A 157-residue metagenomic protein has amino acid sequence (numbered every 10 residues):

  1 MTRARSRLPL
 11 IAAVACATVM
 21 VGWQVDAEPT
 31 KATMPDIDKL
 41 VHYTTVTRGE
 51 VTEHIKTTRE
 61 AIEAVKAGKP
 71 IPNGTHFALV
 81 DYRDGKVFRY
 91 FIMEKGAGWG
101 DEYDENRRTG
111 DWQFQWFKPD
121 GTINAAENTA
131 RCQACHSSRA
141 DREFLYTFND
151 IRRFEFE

Functional and structural regions predicted by a protein language model:
T2-A12: Bacterial N-terminal signal peptides that target proteins for export
S6-R7, P35-D36, T57-T58, A126: Serine/threonine-rich low-complexity intrinsically disordered regions
I11-M20: Bacterial N-terminal signal peptides
G22-Q24: N-terminal signal peptide c-region/cleavage motif recognized by signal peptidases
D26-G49, V65-E157: Sequence context surrounding c-type heme c attachment/ligation sites in exported
V51-I62: Short, structured beta-strand/loop micro-motifs enriched in basic residues and often containing a Trp
